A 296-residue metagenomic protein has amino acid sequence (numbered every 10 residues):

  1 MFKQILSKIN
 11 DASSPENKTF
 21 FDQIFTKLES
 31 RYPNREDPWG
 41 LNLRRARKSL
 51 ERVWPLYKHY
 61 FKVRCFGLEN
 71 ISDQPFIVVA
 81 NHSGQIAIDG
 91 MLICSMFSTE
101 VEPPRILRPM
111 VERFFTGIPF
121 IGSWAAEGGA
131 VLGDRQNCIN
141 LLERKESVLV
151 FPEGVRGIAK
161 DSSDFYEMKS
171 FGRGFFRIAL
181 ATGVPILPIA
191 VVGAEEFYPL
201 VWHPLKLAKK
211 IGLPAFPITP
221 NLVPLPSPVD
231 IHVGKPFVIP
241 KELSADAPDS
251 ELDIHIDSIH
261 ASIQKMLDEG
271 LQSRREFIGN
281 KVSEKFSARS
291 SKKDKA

Functional and structural regions predicted by a protein language model:
M1-M96, V101-L107, V111-G129, G133-Q136 (+2 more regions): Membrane-anchoring hydrophobic helices of lipid-metabolizing enzymes
F2-R45, N140-A296: Non-catalytic C-terminal accessory region of glycerolipid acyltransferases and related lyso-lipid remodeling enzymes
